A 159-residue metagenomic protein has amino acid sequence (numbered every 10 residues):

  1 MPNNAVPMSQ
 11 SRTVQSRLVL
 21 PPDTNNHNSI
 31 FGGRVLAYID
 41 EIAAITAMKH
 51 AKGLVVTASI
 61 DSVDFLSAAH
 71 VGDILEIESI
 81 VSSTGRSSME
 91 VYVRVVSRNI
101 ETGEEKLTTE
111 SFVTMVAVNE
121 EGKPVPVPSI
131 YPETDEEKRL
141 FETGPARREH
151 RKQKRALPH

Functional and structural regions predicted by a protein language model:
P2-A5, S9-Q15, H70-V71, S82-H159: HotDog/MaoC-like acyl-thioester-processing domains
V19: Conserved short histidine dyad/triad with adjacent acidic residue
P22: Catalytic core of tubulin tyrosine ligase-like
N25: Glycine/serine-rich anion-binding loops at beta->alpha junctions that coordinate negatively charged ligand groups
N28: Anion-recognition interface
R34-K52: Active-site helix/loop of acyl-thioester processing domains in fatty-acid/polyketide metabolism, spanning hotdog-fold
V56-A68, I74-S82, R94-S97: Conserved interaction-surface patches within small, structured recognition/assembly domains
